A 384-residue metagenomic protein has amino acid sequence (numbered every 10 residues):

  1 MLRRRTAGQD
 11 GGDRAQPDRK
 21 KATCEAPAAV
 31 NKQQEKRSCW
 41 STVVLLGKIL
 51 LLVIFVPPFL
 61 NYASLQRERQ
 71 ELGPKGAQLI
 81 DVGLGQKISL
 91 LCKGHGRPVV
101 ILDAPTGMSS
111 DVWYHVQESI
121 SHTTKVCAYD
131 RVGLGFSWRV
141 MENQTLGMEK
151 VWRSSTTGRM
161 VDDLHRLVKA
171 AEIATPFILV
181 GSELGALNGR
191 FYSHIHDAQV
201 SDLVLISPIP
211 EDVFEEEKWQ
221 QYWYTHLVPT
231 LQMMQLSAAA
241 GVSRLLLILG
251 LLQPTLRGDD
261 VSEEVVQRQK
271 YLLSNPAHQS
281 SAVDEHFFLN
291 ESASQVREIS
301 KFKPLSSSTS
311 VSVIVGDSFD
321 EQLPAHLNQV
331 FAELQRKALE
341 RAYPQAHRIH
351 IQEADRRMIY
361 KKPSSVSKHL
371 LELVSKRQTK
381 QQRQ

Functional and structural regions predicted by a protein language model:
M1-C39: Short, low-complexity, Lys/Arg-enriched N-terminal segments of secretory-pathway carbohydrate enzymes
Q34-L45, R341-Q384: Catalytic active-site module of serine/aspartate enzymes centered on a nucleophile-bearing elbow/loop
V43-L79: An N-terminal hydrophobic leader/cap segment in hydrolases
Q86, L91-V140: Conserved HGGG/HGGXW glycine-rich cap/lid loop of the alpha/beta-hydrolase fold
I101-P105, S182, S207: The conserved beta1-alpha1 loop
R131-V180: Active-site loop/oxyanion-hole signature of alpha/beta-hydrolase fold enzymes
K150-V151, T157-V161, A198-K337, R341-A346 (+1 more regions): Flexible "cap/lid" subdomain of the alpha/beta-hydrolase fold that forms the substrate-access gate
V180-G185, G189: Gly/Ala-rich beta-loop-alpha elbow adjacent to hydrolase catalytic centers
